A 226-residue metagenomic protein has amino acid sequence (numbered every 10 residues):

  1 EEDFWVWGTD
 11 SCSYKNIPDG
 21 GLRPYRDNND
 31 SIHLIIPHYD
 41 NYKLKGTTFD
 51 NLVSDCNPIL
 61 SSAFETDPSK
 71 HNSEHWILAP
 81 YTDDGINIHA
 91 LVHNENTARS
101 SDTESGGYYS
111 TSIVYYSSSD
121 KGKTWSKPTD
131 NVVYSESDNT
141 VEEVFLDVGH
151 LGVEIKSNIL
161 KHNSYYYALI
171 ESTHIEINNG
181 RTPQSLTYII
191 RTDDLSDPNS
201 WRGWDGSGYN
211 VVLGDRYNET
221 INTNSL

Functional and structural regions predicted by a protein language model:
E1-N72, T82-I88, V92-F145, N163-L226: Beta-rich carbohydrate-recognition and catalytic domains
P18-G20, E74-I77, V153-K156: Beta-rich catalytic cores
E143-I159: Catalytic cores of eukaryotic secretory-pathway lumenal/extracellular enzymes that build and remodel glycoconjugates
